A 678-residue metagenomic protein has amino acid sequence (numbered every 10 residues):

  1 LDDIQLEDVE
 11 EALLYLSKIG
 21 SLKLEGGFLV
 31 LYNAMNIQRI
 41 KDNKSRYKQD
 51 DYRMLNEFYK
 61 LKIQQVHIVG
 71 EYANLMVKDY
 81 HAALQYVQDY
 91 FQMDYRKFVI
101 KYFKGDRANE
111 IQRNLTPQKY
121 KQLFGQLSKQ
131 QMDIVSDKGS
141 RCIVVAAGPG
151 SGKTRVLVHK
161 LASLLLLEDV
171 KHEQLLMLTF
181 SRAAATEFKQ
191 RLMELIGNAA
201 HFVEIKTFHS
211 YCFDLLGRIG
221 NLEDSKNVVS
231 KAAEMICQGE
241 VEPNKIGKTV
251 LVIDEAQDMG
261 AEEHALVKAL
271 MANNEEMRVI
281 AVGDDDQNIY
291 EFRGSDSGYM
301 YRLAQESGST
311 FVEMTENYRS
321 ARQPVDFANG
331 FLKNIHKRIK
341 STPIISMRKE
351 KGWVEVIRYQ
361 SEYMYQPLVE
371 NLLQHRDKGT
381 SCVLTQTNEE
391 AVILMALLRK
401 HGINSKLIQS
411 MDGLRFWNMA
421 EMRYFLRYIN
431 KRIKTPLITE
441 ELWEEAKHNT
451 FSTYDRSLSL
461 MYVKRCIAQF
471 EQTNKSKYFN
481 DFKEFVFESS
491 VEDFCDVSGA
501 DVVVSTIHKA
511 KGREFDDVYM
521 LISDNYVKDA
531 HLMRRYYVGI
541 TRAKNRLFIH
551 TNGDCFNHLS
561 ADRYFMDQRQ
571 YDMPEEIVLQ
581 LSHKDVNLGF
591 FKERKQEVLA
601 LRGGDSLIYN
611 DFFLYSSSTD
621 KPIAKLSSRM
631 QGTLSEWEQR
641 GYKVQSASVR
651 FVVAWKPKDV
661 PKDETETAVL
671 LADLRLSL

Functional and structural regions predicted by a protein language model:
D2-K18: Short amphipathic alpha-helical interaction segments
Y15-G20, E25, L31-N221: P-loop NTPase Walker
G125-S128, M132-S136, R141-P149, S309-E316 (+1 more regions): Inter-lobe coupling/hinge region of RecA-like P-loop helicase motors
D137, I236-L251, A272-E275, E514: Short basic/glycine-enriched coil/helix segment immediately N-terminal to the Walker B
R182, R322, L384-R535, I540-F548 (+2 more regions): Core RecA-like ATPase module of SF1/SF2 helicases and allied nucleic-acid translocases
I246-E263, V279-A281, D286: SF2 helicase catalytic motif II
A265-R358: Conserved RecA-like helicase ATPase core segment that couples NTP binding/hydrolysis to strand translocation
N557-L678: Conserved active-site motif detector
